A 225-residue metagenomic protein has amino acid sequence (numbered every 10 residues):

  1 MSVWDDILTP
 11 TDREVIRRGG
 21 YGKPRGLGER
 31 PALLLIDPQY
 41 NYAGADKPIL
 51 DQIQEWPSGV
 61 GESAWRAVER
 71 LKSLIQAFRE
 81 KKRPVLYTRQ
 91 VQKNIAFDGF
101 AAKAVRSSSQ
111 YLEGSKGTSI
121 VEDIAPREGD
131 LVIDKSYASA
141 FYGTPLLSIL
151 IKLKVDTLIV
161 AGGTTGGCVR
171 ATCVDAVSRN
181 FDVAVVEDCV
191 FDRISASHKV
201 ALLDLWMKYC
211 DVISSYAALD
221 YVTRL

Functional and structural regions predicted by a protein language model:
M1-A32, Q76-K81, K93, K103-L225: Active-site-adjacent betaalpha module
P31-D46: Acidic-leg catalytic submotif of subtilisin-like serine proteases
P38, Q90, D188: Active-site loop/turn elements of alpha/beta-hydrolase fold enzymes, especially the short glycine-/histidine-rich
G44-Q52, F100-A102: Short, flexible, mixed-charge acidic loops at enzyme active sites
E55-E69, S107-S115: A short acidic, glycine-rich active-site loop that binds or catalyzes chemistry on phosphate/adenosine moieties
W65-P84: A short, N-terminal amphipathic alpha-helix
Y87-Q90, I95: Catalytic-core segment of enzymes that process non-peptidic bonds
